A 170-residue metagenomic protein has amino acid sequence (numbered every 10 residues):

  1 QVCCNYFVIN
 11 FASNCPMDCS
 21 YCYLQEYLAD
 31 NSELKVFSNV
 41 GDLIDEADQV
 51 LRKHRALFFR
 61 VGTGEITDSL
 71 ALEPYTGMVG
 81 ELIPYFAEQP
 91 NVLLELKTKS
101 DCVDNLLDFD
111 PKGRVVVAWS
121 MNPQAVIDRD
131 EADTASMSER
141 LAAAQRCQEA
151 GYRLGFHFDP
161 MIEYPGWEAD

Functional and structural regions predicted by a protein language model:
Q1-N5, S20-A118: Conserved Radical SAM active-site core
N10-C19: Cysteine-centered iron-sulfur cluster-binding motifs in ferredoxin-type domains/subunits of redox enzymes
S13, P74, L107, P165-G166: Solvent-exposed, flexible loop/coil residues
N14, M78, A169: Short, glycine/acidic-rich beta->alpha junctions
E33-K35, E73-Y75, D130-D133, G166-A169: Short, solvent-exposed loop/turn segments at secondary-structure boundaries
T67-L70, D101-D104, V115-A135, P160-P165: Conserved radical SAM core fold
G80, S138-L141: Residue-level marker for well-ordered alpha-helical positions
R140-D170: Conserved C-terminal portion of the radical SAM core fold that forms the substrate/S-adenosylmethionine-binding
